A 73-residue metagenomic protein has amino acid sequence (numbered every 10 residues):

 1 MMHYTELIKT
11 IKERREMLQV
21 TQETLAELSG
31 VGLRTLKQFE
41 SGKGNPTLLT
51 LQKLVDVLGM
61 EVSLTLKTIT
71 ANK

Functional and structural regions predicted by a protein language model:
M1-E6: A detector for short, charged/polar N-terminal pre-domain segments
K9-T24: Short basic helix-loop element that most often maps to the first helix and adjoining turn of HTH DNA-binding modules
I11, L25-A26, L36-F39: Conserved hydrophobic/aromatic packing and binding residues within compact polymer-binding modules
E16, E27, D56: Alpha-helical residues within the helix-turn-helix
G30-G44: Recognition helix of helix-turn-helix/homeodomain-like DNA-binding domains that insert into the DNA major groove
K43-V55: Short, basic-rich loop-to-helix N-cap that marks the start of a DNA-contacting helix
L49, S63-K73: Short, charged recognition helix plus adjacent turn of helix-turn-helix-like nucleic-acid-binding domains
